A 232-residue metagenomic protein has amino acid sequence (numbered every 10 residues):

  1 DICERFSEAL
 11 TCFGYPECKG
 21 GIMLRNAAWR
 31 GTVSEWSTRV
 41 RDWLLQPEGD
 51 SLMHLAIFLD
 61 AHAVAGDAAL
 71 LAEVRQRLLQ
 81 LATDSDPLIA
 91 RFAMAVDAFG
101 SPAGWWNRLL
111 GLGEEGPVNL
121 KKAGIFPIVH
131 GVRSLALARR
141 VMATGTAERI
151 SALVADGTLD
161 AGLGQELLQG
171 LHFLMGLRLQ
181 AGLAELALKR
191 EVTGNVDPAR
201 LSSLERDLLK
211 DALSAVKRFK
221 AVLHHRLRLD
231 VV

Functional and structural regions predicted by a protein language model:
D1-V232: A nucleotide- and high-energy phosphate-metabolite-utilizing enzyme signature
